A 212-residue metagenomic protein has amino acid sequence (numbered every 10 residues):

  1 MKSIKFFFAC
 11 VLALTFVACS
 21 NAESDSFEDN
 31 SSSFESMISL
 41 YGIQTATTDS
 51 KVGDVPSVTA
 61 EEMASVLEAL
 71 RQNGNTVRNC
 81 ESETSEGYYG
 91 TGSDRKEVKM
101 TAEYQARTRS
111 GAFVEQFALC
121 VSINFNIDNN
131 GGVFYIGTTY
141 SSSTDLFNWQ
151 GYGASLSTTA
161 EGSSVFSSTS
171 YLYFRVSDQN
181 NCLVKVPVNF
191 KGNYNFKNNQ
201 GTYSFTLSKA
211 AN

Functional and structural regions predicted by a protein language model:
M1, S32-S33, V188: Charged interaction patches that mediate protein-protein contacts
M1-F6, S20-N21: Positively charged n-region of N-terminal signal peptides that target proteins for export
T15-A18: C-terminal motif of bacterial Sec signal peptides marking the signal peptidase cleavage site
S20-R109: N-terminal propeptides/leader regions of secreted preproproteins that are proteolytically removed before maturation
E83-N212: Mature secreted bioactive peptide module from preproproteins
